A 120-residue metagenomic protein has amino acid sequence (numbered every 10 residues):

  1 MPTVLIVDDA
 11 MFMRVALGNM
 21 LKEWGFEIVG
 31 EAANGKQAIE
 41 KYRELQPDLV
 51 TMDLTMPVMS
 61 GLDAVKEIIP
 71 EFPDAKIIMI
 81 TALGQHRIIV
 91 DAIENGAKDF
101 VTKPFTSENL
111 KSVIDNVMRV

Functional and structural regions predicted by a protein language model:
M11-G30: Two-component/phosphorelay signaling modules centered on CheY-like receiver
N34-Q37, S60-D63: Acidic catalytic/metal-coordinating carboxylates
L45-T51: Active-site beta3 strand of CheY-like receiver
M56: Receiver (REC) domain active-site loop signature in two-component systems and cognate sites in sensor histidine kinases
L83-G84: Short, conserved "switch-loop" micro-motifs in signal-transduction and mechanochemical regulators
R87, F105-I114: C-terminal output helix
